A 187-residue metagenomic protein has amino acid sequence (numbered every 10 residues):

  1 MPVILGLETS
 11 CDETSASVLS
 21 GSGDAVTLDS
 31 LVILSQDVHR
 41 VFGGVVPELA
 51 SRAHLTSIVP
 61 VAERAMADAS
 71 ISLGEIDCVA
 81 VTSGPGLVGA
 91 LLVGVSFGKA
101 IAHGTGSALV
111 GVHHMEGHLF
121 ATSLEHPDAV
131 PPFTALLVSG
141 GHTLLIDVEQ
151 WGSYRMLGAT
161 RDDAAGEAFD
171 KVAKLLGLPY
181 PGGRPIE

Functional and structural regions predicted by a protein language model:
M1, G111-T134: Conserved phosphate-binding catalytic cores of ATP/NTP-utilizing and phosphoryl-transfer enzymes
P2, T9-S10, S17-A25, D29-L31 (+3 more regions): A short helix-loop
P2-P85, L92, H114, H118: N-terminal beta-alpha supersecondary unit
A65-A69, G104, T122, V172-P179: Change "in soluble alpha/beta enzymes" to "in soluble alpha/beta proteins
S70-L73, G104-G111, V130-P131, Y180: Phosphate-handling active-site elements
V81-T105, L124: Short Gly/Thr/Asp-enriched flexible loops that form oxyanion-binding sites at enzyme active sites
T82, V93, L109-E116, L136-V138 (+1 more regions): Active-site nucleophile and cofactor-binding loops and adjacent substrate-binding regions of central metabolic enzymes
G98-L119, G158, D162: Short, acidic/small-residue loops that bind anionic groups at enzyme active sites
